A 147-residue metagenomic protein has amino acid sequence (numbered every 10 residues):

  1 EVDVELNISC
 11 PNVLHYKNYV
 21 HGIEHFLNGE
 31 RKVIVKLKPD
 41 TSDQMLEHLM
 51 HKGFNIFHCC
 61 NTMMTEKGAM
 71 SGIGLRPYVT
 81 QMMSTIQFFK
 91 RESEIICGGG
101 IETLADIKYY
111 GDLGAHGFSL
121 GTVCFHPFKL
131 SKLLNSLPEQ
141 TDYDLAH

Functional and structural regions predicted by a protein language model:
E1, S42-H48, T103-I107: Short, acidic/polar
V2-L6, V33-L37, F57-C59, S93-G99 (+1 more regions): Hydrophobic faces of well-ordered beta-strands that scaffold small-molecule active sites in alpha/beta enzyme cores
I8-N18, P39-S93, P127-L133: Glycine/Thr-rich beta-alpha phosphate-binding loop at enzyme active sites
L14-N28: Active-site cleft segment of glycoside hydrolase catalytic domains centered on the general acid/base Glu
F26-V33, T85-I96: A structural motif corresponding to the C-terminal end of an alpha-helix and its immediate exit/capping segment
M50-G53, K108-G114: Non-catalytic positions within long, well-ordered alpha-helices that form the structural scaffold/packing of enzyme
E66-R76, G111-H147: C-terminal helical cap(s) of enzyme catalytic domains, especially alpha/beta-barrels
R76-M82, C97-Y110, S119, V123-C124: Recognition helices and adjacent regulatory flanks at domain boundaries
